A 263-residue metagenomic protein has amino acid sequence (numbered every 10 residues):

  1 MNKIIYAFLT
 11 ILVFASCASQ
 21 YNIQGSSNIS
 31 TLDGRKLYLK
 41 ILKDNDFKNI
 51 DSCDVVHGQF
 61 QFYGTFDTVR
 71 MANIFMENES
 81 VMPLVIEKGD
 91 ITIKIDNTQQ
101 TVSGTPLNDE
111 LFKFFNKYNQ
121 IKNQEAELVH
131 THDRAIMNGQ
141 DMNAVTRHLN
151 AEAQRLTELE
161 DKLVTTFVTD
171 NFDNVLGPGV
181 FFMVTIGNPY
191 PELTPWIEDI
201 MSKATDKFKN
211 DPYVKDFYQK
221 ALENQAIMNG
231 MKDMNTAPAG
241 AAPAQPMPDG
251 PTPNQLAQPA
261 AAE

Functional and structural regions predicted by a protein language model:
M1-S27, A262: Bacterial Sec-dependent N-terminal signal peptides
V13-S16, N174, D211: Short linear Ser/Thr-Pro motifs
C17-D161: A non-transmembrane, solvent-exposed segment enriched in polar/low-complexity residues
E125, H132, G139, E160-L163 (+5 more regions): Leucine-rich amphipathic alpha-helices with coiled-coil/heptad-repeat character
A153-N171, P191-W196: Amphipathic alpha-helical coiled-coil segments
T169, L176-E263: Charged, long alpha-helical assembly modules
